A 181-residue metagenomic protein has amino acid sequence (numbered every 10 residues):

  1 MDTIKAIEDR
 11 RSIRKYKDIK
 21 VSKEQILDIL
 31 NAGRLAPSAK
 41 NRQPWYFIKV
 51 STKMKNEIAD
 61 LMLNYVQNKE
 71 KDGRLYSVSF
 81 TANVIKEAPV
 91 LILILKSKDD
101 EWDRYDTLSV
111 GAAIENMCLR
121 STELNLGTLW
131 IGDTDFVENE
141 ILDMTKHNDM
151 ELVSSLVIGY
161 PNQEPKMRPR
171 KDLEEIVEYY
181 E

Functional and structural regions predicted by a protein language model:
M1-E181: Acidic, surface-exposed loops and disordered segments
